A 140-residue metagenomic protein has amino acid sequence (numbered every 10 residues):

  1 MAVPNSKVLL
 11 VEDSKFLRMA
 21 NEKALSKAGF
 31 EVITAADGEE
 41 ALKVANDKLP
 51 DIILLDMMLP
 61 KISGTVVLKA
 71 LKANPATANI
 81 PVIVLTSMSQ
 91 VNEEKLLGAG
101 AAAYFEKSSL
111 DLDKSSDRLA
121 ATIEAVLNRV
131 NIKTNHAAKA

Functional and structural regions predicted by a protein language model:
M1-K7, K114-A140: Non-catalytic signal-transmission and effector/linker regions of two-component phosphorelay proteins
E12: Conserved acidic carboxylate
K15-I33: Two-component/phosphorelay signaling modules centered on CheY-like receiver
D37-E40, S63-K69: Acidic catalytic/metal-coordinating carboxylates
K48-L54, L59: Active-site beta3 strand of CheY-like receiver
P60, K69, A78: The feature encodes the CheY-like receiver
V66, M88-E124: Alpha4 helix (beta4-alpha4-beta5 surface) of REC/receiver domains from two-component response regulators
